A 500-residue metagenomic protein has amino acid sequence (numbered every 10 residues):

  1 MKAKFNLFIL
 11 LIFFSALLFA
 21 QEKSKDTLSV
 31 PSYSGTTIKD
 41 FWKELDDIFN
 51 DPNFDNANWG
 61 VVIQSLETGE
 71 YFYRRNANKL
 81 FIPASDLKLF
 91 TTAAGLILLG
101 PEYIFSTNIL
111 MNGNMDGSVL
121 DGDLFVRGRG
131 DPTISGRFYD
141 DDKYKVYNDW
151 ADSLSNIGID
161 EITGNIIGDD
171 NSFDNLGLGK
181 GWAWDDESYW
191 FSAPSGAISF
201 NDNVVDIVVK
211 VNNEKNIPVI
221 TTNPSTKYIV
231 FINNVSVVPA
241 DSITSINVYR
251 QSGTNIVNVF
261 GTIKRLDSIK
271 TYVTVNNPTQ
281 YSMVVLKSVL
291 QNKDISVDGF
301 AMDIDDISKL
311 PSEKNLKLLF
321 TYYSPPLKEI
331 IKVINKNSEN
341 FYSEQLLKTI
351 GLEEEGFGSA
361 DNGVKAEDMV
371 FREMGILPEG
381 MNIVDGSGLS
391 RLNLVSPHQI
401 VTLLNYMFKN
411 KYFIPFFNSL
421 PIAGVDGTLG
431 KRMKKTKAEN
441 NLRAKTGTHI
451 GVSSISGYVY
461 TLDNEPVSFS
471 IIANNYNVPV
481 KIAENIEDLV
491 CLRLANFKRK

Functional and structural regions predicted by a protein language model:
M1-L28, S32: Bacterial Sec-dependent N-terminal signal peptides
E22-K39, D46-I48, L98-P378, R493-R499: Conserved serine DD-peptidase/penicillin-binding transpeptidase domain and beta-lactam-recognizing active-site
F49-R75, M302-D303: A short, well-structured edge-of-sheet supersecondary motif
V61-I63, T107-I109, S456: Short beta-strand scaffold segments in enzyme catalytic cores
G69, K88-G95, I166, I198 (+5 more regions): Residue-level preference for non-acidic, small/hydrophobic
F72-R74, K145, P325, N337-N340 (+1 more regions): Small-residue-rich helix-loop
R74-A94, L98: Short active-site loop at a secondary-structure junction that contains or immediately precedes the catalytic residue(s)
N76-F81, Y272-V273, S387-S390: A short glycine/serine-rich beta->alpha loop
